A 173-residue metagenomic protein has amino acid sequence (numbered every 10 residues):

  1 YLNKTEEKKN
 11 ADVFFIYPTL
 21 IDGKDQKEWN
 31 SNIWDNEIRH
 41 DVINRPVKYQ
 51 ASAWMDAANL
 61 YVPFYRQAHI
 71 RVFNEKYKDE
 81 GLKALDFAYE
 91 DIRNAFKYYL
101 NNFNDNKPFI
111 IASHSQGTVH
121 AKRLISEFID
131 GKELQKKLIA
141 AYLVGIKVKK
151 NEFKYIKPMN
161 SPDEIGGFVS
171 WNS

Functional and structural regions predicted by a protein language model:
Y1-K4, H40: Basic, amphipathic N-terminal segments that precede the first structured/catalytic domain
E6-A11: Proline/glycine-enriched tight loop/beta-turn segments at coil->beta junctions that connect or precede beta-strands
D12-I16, Y61-F64, I110-I111, A140-L143 (+1 more regions): Structural recognition of the beta-strand scaffold that forms the well-ordered cores of secreted hydrolase catalytic
I16-P108: Active-site catalytic motif of lipid deacylating hydrolases and related acyltransferases
K24-D25, V72, H120-A121, K150-F153: Extracytoplasmic/secreted cell-surface and envelope-processing proteins
R93-D105, E127-S173: Surface cap/lid and interfacial helix-loop subdomains adjacent to catalytic sites that gate substrate access
S113-A121: Gly/Ala-rich beta-loop-alpha elbow adjacent to hydrolase catalytic centers
K122-S126: Short, hydrophobic alpha-helix immediately C-terminal to the catalytic nucleophile
